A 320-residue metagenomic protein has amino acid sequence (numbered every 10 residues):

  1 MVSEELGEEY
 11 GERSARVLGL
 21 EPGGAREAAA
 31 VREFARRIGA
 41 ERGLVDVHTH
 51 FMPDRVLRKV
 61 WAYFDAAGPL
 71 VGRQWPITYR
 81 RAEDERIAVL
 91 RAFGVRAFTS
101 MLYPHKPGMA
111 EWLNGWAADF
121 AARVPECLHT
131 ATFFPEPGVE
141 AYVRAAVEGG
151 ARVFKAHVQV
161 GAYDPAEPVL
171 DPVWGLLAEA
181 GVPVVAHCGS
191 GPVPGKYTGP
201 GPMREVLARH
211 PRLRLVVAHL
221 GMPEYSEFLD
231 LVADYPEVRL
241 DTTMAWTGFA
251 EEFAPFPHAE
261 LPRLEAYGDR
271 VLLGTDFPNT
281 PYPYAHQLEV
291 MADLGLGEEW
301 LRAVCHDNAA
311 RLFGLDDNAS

Functional and structural regions predicted by a protein language model:
V2-V47, D54-F93, A97, Y267-R270 (+1 more regions): Mid-to-C-terminal alpha-helical segments outside catalytic/metal-binding sites
S14-V17, E21-A28, R152-V153, Y163-L272: Catalytic pocket-lining loop regions of alpha/beta-barrel enzymes, especially the amidohydrolase/enolase/GH5 lineages
A40-G43, G94-F98, R123-H129, G149-R152 (+5 more regions): Short, well-ordered coil/turn segments that N-cap beta-strands
H48, A117, A146, F154 (+6 more regions): Conserved, mostly hydrophobic/aromatic
H50-R55, H105-G108, E136-V139, G161 (+4 more regions): Active-site environment of divalent metal-dependent phosphoester hydrolases
P69-R80, L102, L128-P137, V160-P165: Active-site mouth loops of central-metabolism enzymes
R80-L90, W112, E136-A146: Short, acidic/polar
I87-L90, G94-M109, W116-F134, K155: Short, well-structured secondary-structure segments
